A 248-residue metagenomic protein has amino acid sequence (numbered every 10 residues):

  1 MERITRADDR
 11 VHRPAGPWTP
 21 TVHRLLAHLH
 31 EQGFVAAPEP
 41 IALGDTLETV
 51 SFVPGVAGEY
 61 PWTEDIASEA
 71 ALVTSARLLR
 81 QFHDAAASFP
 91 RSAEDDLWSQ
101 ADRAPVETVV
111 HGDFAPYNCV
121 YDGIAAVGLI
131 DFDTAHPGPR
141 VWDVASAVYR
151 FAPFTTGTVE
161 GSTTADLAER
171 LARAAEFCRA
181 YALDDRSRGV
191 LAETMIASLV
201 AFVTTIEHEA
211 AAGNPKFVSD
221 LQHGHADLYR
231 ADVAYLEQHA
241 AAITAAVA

Functional and structural regions predicted by a protein language model:
M1-H111, A115, D122-A125: ATP-binding pocket architecture of kinase catalytic cores
P61-D65, H136-G138, T156-G161: Short, polar/flexible loop-turn hinges at active-site or ligand-entry regions and domain interfaces
L78, D122, R140-D143, R170-R173 (+1 more regions): Amphipathic alpha-helical interface surfaces
Q81-S92, P116-V120, A135, R150-G157 (+1 more regions): Alpha-helix capping at helix-to-loop junctions
W98-S99, T108, A115-P153: Catalytic activation segment of kinase domains across protein kinase-like and atypical kinase folds
V144-A182, S198-A212: Active-site activation/catalytic loop segments of kinase-like enzymes and analogous catalytic loops in related
L183-E193: Short, surface-exposed acidic
F202-A248: ATP/Mg2+ or Mg2+-diphosphate-binding catalytic cores that bind nucleotide phosphates or diphosphates via glycine-rich
